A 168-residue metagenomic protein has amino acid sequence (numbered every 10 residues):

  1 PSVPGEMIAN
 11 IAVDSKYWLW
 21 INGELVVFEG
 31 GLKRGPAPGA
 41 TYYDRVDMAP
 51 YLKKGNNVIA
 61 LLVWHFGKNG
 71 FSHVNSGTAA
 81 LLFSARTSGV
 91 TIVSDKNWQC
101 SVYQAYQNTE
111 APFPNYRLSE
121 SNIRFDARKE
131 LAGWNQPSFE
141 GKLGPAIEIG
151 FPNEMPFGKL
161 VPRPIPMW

Functional and structural regions predicted by a protein language model:
P1, V13-S15, H65-G67: Beta-strand elements of well-folded, non-transmembrane domains
P1, V46, A85-T87: Short beta-strand element of the conserved SAM-dependent methyltransferase core
V3, V13, A40-D44: Residues that act as N-cap/strand-start positions at coil-to-secondary-structure junctions
V3-P4, K54: Short, glycine- and charge-enriched coil/turn segments that flank and shape catalytic ligand pockets
G5-L19, I59-L61, L143: Aromatic-lined ligand-binding clefts that engage carbohydrates, nucleic acids, or primary amines
W18-S76: Beta-strand-rich ligand-recognition modules
A60-W168: An acidic-aromatic loop/edge-strand motif
